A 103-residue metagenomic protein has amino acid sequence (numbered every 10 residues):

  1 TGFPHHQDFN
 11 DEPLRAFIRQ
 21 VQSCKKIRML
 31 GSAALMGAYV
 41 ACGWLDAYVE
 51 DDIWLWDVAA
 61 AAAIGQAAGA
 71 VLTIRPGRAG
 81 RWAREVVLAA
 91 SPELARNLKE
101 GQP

Functional and structural regions predicted by a protein language model:
T1-P103: An extended, acidic
